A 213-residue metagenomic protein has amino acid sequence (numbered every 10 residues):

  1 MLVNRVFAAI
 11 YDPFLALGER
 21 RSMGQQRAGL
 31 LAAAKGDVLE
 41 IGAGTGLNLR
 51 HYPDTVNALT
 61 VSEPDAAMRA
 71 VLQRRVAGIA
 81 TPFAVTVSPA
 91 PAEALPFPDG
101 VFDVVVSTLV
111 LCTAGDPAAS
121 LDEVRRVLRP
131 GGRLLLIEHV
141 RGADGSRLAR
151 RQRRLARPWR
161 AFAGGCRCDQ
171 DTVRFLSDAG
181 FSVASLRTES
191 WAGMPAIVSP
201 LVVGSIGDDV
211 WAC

Functional and structural regions predicted by a protein language model:
M1-G36, L47-H51, A66-V71, Q152: Conserved class I S-adenosyl-L-methionine
R5, D12-L17, I137-V198: C-terminal alpha-helical "lid/dimerization" subdomain adjacent to the S-adenosyl-L-methionine
L39-A94: Class I SAM-dependent methyltransferase SAM/SAH-binding core
A90-V105: A short acidic, Gly/Pro-enriched loop at the edge of an enzyme's catalytic core that lines a small-molecule cofactor
D103-D116: A short SAM/SAH-binding and catalytic strip from SAM-dependent methyltransferases
A118-R133: A short glycine-rich, Lys/Arg-flanked "PGG" loop and its adjoining helix->strand segment in the class I
L201-C213: C-terminal lobe and adjacent flexible extensions of AdoMet/dcAdoMet transferase-like proteins
